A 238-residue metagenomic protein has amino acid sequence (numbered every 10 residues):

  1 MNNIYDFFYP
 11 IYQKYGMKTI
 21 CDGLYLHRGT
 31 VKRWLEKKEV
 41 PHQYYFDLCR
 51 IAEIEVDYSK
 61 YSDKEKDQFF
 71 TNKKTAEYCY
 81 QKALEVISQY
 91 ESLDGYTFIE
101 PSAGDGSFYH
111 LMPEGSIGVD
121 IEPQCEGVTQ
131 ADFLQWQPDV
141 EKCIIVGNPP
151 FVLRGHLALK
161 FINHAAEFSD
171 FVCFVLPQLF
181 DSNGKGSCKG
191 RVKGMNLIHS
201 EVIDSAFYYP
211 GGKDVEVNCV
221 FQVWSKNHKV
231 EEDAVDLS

Functional and structural regions predicted by a protein language model:
M1-S238: Class I S-adenosyl-L-methionine-dependent methyltransferase catalytic core
